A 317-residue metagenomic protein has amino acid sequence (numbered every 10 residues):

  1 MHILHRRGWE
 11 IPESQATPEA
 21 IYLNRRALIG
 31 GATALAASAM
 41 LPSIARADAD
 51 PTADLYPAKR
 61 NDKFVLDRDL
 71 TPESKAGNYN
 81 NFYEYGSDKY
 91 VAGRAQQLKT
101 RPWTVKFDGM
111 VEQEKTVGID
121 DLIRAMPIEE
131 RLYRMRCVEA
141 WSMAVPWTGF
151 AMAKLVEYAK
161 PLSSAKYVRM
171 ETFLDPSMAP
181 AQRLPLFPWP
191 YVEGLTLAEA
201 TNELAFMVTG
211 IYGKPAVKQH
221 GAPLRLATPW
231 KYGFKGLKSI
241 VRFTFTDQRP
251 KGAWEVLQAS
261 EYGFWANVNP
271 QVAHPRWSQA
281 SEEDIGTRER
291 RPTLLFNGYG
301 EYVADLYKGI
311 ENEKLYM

Functional and structural regions predicted by a protein language model:
M1-L23, A37-S38, D48: N-terminal secretory signal peptides
L4, R26-A27, T209, V217: Compositionally biased, low-complexity repeat tracts
G8-I11, G30, D50, L55: Iron-sulfur (Fe-S) cluster-binding modules
G8-W9, A27, A227, T244: Small/flexible residues
E10, A32-T33, D88, V111: Compositionally biased, intrinsically disordered low-complexity regions
I11, T33-A34, V303, N312: Polar low-complexity intrinsically disordered regions enriched in Ser/Thr and small residues
A27-D48, L226: N-terminal export signals
A49-M317: Structured, non-membrane catalytic/scaffold regions adjacent to prosthetic-group chemistry
